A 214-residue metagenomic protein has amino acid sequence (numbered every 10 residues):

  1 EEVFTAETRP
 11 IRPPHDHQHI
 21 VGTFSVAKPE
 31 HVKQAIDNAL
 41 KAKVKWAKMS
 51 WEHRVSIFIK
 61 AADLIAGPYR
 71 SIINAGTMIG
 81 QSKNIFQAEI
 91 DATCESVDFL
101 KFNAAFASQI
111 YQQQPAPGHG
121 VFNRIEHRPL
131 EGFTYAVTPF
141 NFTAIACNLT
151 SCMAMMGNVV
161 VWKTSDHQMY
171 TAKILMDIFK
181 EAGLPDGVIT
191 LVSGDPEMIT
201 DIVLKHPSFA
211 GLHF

Functional and structural regions predicted by a protein language model:
E1-H17: N-terminal glycine-rich, Lys/His-bearing helix-loop that initiates the first secondary-structure elements of many
E2, F58-A61, C94, A116-N123 (+1 more regions): A glycine-rich phosphate-binding loop feature that marks nucleotide/adenosyl-phosphate handling sites
T5, H19, P29-V32, G118 (+2 more regions): Residues in flexible loops and secondary-structure boundaries
T5, V26-D37, K48, E52-V55 (+10 more regions): Conserved structured core elements
E7, V21, K43-V44, N123 (+1 more regions): Generic anion/oxyanion-binding catalytic loop in active/binding sites
R12, H17-Y111: Glycine-rich loop-to-alpha-helix module at the N-terminal edge of alpha/beta enzyme cores
M78, A105-F214: Rossmann-like NAD(P) dinucleotide-binding subdomain of oxidoreductase/dehydrogenase enzymes
